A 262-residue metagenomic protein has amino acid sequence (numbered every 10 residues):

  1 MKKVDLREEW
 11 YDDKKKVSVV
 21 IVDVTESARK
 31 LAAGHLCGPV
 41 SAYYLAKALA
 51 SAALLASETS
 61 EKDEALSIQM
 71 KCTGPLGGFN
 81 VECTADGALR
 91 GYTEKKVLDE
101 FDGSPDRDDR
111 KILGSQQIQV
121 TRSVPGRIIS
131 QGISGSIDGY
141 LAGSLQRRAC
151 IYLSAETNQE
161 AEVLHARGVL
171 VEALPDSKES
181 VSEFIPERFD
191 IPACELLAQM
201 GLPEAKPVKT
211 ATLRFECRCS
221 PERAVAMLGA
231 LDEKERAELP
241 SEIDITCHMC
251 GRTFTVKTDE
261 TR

Functional and structural regions predicted by a protein language model:
M1-P207: Interaction interfaces in information-processing and related assembly proteins
F184-R262: Cys/His-clustered metal-coordination modules, chiefly Zn-binding fingers
